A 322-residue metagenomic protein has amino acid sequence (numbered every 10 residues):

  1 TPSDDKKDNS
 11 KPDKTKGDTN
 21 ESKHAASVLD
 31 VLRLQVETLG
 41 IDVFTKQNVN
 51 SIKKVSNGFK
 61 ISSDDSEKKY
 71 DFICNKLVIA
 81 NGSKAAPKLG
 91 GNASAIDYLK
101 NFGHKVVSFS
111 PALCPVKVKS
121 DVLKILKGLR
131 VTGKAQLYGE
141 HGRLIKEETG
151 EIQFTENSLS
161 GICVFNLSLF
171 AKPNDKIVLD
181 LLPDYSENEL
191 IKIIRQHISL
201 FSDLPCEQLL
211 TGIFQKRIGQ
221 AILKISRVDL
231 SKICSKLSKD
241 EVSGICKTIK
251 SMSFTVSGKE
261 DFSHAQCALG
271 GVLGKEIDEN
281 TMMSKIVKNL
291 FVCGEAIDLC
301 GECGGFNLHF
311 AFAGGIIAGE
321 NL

Functional and structural regions predicted by a protein language model:
T1-D42, Q47: Conserved N-terminal/central alpha/beta ligand/cofactor-binding core
E21-L29, L113-D121, K259-E276: Flavin (FAD/FMN) cofactor-binding core of flavoprotein oxidoreductases
T45, Q220-C300: A glycine-rich dinucleotide-binding beta-alpha-beta segment and adjacent secondary-structure elements that constitute
D65-K76, E147-T149: Core beta-strand elements of the Rossmann-like FAD/NAD(P) dinucleotide-binding domain in flavoenzyme oxidoreductases
K76-V122: Glycine-rich loop(s) and the adjacent beta-strand/alpha-helix scaffold that form part
K84-F102, L299-L322: A conserved FAD-binding loop/helix module that cradles the flavin
A86, P115, T155, L159-I162 (+2 more regions): Glycine-rich phosphate/pyrophosphate-binding beta-alpha loops
K105-S108, C114-K236: An anion/pyrophosphate-binding glycine-rich loop and adjacent beta-alpha core in soluble alpha-beta enzymes
